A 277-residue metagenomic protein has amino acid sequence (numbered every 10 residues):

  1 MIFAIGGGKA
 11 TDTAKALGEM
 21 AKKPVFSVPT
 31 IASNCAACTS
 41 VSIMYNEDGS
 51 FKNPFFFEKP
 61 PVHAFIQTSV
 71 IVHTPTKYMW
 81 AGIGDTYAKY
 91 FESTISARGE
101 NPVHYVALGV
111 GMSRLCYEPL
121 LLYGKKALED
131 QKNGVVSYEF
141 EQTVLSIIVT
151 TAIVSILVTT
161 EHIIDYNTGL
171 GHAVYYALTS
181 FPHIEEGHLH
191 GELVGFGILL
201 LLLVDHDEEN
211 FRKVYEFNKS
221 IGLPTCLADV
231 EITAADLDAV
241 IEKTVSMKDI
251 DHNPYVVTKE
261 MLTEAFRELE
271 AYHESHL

Functional and structural regions predicted by a protein language model:
M1-F26, K126-F140: N-terminal small/polar loop signature for handling phosphorylated ligands or for N-terminal nucleophile
M1-F3, P24-F26, V62-A64, E192-G195: Structural motif
M1-G7, K52-P60, P254-T263: Short, basic, helix/turn surface patches
E19-S113: A glycine/threonine-rich phosphate-anchoring loop and its flanking beta-alpha core in nucleotide/phosphate-binding
G49, S69-H73, A88-S96, E118-E129 (+8 more regions): Generic secondary-structure signature for well-ordered alpha-helical cores
V103-E216: Active-site segments that bind and position negatively charged phosphate/pyrophosphate groups
D207-L277: C-terminal charged capping/lid subdomain of soluble metabolic enzymes
